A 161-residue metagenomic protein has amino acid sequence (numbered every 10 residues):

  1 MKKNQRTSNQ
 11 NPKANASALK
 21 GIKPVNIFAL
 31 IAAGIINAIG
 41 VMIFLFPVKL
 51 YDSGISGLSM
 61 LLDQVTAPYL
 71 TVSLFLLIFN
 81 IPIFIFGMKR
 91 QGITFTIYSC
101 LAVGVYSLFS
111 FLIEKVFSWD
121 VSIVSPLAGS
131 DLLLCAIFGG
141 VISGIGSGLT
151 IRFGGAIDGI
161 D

Functional and structural regions predicted by a protein language model:
K2-D161: Core subunits and conserved enzymes of cellular information-processing and envelope-translocation systems across
